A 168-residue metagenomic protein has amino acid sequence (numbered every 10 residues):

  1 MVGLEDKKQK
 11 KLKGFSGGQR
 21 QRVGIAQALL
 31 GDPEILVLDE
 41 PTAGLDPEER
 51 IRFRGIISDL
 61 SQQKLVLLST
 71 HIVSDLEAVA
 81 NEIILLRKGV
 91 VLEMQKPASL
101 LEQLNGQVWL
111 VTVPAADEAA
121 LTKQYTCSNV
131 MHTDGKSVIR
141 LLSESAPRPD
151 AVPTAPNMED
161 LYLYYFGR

Functional and structural regions predicted by a protein language model:
M1-R87, E93: ABC transporter nucleotide-binding domains
D6, A115, S143-S145: Non-catalytic surface loops within mature trypsin-like serine protease
A26, R54, L101, E159-L163: Conserved protein kinase catalytic domain
G31-E34, S61-K64, K123-C127, E144-V152: Short glycine/proline-enriched coil/turn segments at helix->beta-strand junctions
F53-R140: ABC transporter nucleotide-binding domain
S128-R168: C-terminal coupling/interaction segments
